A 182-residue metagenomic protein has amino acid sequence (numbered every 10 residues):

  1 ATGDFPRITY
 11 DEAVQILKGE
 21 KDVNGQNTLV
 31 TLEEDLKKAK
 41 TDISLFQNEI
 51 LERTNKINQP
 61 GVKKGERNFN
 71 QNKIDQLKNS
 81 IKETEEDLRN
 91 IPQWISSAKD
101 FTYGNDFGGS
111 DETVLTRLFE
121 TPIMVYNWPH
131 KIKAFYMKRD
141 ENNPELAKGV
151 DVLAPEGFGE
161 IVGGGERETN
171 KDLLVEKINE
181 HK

Functional and structural regions predicted by a protein language model:
G3-K182: A translation/RNA-centric and nucleic-acid-associated enzymatic feature enriched in Class II aminoacyl-tRNA synthetases
